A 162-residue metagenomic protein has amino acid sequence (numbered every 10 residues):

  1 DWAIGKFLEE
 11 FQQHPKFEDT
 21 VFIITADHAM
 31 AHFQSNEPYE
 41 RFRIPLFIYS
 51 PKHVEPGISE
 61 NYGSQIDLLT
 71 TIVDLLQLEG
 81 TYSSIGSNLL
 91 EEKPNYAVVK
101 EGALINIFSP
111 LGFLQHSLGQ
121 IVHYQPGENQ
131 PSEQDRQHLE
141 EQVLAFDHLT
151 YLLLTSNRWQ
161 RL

Functional and structural regions predicted by a protein language model:
D1-L162: Solvent-exposed soluble domains appended to multi-pass membrane proteins
